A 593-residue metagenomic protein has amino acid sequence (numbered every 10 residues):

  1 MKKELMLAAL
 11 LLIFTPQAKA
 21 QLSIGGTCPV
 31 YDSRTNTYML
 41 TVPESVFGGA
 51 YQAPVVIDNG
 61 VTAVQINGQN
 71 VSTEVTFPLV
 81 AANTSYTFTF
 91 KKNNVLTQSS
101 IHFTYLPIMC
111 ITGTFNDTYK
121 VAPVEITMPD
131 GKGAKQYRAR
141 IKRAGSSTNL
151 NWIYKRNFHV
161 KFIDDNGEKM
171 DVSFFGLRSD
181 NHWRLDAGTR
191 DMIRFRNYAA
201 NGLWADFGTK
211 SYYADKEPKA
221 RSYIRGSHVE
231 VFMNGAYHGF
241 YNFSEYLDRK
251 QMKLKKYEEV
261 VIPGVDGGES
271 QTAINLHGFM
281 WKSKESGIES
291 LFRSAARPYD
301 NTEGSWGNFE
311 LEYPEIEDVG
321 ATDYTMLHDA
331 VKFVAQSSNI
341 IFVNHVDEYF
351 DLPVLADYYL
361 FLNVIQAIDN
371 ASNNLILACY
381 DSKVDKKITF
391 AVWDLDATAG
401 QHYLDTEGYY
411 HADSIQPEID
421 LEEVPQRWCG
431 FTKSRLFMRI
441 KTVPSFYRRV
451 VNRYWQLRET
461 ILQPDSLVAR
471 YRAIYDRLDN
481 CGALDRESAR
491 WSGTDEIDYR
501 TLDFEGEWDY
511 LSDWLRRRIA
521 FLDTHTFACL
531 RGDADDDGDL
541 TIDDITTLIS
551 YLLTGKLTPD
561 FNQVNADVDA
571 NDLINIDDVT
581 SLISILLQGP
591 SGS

Functional and structural regions predicted by a protein language model:
E4-F14: Sec-dependent N-terminal signal peptides
A20-V80: Predominantly extracytoplasmic/ectodomain segments of secreted and cell-surface proteins
L22-G26, L106-F115, C529-L540: Disulfide-bonded cysteine-rich modules in secreted/extracellular proteins, activating on the conserved Cys frameworks
P78-N93: Append "Rare intracellular matches occur via the same short Y/T/C beta-strand/loop motifs
V95-F103: Edge beta-strands of extracellular beta-sandwich domains
N149-I153, F309-Y380, V384-L530: Middle-to-C-terminal accessory/interaction subdomains
K161-S173, L177-R194, D206-S211, S222-I224 (+2 more regions): Internal "kinase-insert"/substrate-recognition segments embedded within catalytic cores of ATP-dependent enzymes
T526-S593: Cellulosome-associated attachment modules in secreted, modular CAZymes
